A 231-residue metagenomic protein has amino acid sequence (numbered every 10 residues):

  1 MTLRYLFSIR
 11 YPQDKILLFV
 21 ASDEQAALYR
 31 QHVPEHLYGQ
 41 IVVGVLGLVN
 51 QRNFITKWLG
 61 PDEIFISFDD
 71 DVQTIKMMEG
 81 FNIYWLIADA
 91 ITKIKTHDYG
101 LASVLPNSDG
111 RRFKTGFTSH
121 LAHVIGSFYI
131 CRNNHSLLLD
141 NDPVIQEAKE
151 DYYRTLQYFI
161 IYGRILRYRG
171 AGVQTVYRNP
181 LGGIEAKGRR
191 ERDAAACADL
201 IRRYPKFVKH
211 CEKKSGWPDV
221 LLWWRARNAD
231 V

Functional and structural regions predicted by a protein language model:
M1-R10, E24-V33: Short, well-formed alpha-helical segments that are part of the catalytic scaffolds of diverse glycosyltransferases
M1-T2, I145-A148, Y152-V231: C-terminal catalytic/acceptor-binding lobe
S8-L18, H36-G39: Short loop->beta transition adjacent to catalytic acidic/histidine clusters or analogous donor-positioning motifs
V20-A26, N134-H135: Short, polar loop motifs at secondary-structure junctions
Q31-G44, S119-L121: Active-site regions of enzymes building and remodeling cell-envelope glycoconjugates
G44-Q51: A short, glycine-/small-residue-rich helix N-cap motif at loop->alpha-helix starts within glycosyltransferase
N53-D69, Q73-I75: Active-site nucleotide-sugar/metal-binding loop of Leloir-type enzymes
T74-Y153, Q157, L166: Conserved catalytic core of nucleotide-sugar-dependent glycosyltransferases
